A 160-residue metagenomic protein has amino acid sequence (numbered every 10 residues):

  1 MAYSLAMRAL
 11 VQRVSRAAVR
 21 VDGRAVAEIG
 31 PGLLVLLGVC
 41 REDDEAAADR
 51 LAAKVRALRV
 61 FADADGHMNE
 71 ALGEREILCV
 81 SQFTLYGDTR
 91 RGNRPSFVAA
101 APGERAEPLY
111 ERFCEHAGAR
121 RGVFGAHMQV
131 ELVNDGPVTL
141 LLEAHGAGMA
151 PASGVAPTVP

Functional and structural regions predicted by a protein language model:
M1-A6: Short, Lys/Arg-enriched N-terminal segments with co-localized hydrophobic residues within the first ~10-30 amino acids
V11-V19: N-terminal intrinsically disordered, cationic/polar leader segments that include organellar targeting peptides
Q12, L37-G38, C79-S81, E131 (+1 more regions): Short beta-strand segments
V21-D22, T89-N93, L132, L140-L141: Short, well-ordered secondary-structure micro-motifs
A25-E74, G87-E115, R120: Compact, glycine-rich, soluble single-domain proteins
L51, V80, V138: Residue-level signal for inorganic ion chemistry
H67-Y86, F124-D135: A short beta-strand-loop-alpha-helix capping motif that often carries His-Thr
V98-A152, P157-P160: Positively charged, low-complexity, intrinsically disordered RNA-binding extensions
